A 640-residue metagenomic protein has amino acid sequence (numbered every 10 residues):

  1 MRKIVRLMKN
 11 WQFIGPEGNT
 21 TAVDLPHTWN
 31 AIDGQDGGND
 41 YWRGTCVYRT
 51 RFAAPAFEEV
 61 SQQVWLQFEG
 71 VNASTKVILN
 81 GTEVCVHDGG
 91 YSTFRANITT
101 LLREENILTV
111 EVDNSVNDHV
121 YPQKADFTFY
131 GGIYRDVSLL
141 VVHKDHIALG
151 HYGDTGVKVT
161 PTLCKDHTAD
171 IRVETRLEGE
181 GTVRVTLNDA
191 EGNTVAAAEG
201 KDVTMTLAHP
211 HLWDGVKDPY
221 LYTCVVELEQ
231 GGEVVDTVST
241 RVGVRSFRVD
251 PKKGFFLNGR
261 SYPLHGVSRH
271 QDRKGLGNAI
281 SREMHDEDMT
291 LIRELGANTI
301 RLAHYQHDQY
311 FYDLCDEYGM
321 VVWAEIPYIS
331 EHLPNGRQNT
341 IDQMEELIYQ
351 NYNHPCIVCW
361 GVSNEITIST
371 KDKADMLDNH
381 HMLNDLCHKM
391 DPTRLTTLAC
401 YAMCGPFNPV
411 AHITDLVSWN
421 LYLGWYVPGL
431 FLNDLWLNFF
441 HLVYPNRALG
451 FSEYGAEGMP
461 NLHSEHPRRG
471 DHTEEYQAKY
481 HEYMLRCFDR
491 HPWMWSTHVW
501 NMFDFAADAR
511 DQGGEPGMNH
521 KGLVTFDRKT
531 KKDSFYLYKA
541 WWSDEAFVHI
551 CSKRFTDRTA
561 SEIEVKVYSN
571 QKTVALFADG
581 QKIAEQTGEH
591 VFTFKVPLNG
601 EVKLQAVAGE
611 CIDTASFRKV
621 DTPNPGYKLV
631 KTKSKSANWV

Functional and structural regions predicted by a protein language model:
M1-Q306, Y312-L314, Y318-V322, Q343-E346 (+7 more regions): Secreted/periplasmic carbohydrate-active enzymes, especially glycoside hydrolases
R172-E174, M289-I292, T299-W541, E545-E564 (+2 more regions): Substrate-binding/catalytic cleft of secreted carbohydrate-active enzymes, primarily glycoside hydrolases
